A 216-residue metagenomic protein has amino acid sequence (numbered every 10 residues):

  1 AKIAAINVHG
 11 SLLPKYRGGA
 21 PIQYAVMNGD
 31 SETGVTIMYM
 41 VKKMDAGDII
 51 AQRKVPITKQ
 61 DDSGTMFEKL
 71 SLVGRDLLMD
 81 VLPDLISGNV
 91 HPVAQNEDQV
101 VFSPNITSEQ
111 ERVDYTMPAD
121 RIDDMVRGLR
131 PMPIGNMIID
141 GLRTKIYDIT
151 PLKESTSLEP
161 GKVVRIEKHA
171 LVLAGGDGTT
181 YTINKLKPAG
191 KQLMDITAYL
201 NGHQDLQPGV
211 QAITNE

Functional and structural regions predicted by a protein language model:
A1-F102, S108-E109: Donor/substrate-binding cores of folate-linked one-carbon enzymes
G29, N105-T107, G128-L129, R165: A short catalytic or substrate-binding loop motif that flags glycine-/basic-rich loops and adjacent residues that bind
V101-P104, V172-A174: Short, flexible, solvent-exposed loop/turn segments with mixed acidic/basic and small polar residues
V113: Basic, ligand-binding patches in group-transfer machinery, especially extracytoplasmic/periplasmic segments
T116-E216: An anion-binding loop in the catalytic cleft
